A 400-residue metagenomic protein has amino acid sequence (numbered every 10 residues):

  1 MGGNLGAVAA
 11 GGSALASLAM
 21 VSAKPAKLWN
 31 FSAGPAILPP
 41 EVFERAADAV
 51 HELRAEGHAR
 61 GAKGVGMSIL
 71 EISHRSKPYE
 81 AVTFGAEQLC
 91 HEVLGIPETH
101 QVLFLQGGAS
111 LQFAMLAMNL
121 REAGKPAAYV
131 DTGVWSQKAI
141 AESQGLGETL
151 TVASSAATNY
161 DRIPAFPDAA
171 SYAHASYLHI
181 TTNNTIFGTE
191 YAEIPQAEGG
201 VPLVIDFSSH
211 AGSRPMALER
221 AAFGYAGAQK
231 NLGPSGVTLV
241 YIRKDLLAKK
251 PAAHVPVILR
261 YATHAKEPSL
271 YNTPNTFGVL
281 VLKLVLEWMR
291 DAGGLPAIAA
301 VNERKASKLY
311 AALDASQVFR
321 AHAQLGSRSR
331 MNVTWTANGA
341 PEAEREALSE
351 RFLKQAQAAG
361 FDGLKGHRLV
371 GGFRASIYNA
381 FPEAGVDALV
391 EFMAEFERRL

Functional and structural regions predicted by a protein language model:
V8, P25-L28, A358, H367-L400: PLP-dependent enzyme catalytic core of the Aspartate aminotransferase-like
G12-E71: N-terminal "arm"/small-domain region of PLP-dependent enzymes with the aminotransferase-like
P39, A228-A311, Q324, L400: Active-site C-terminal subdomain of aminotransferase-like
H58-Q112, N119, V134, E142: Conserved N-terminal alpha-helix of the aminotransferase class I/II PLP-enzyme fold
R121-Q137: Conserved PLP-anchoring active-site segment centered on the Schiff-base-forming lysine
S143, S154-A211: Active-site phosphate-binding strand-loop segment of PLP-dependent enzymes
V204, L218-Q229, T238: Conserved active-site segment immediately N-terminal to the catalytic lysine that forms the internal aldimine
F319-Q355: Conserved PLP-binding catalytic core of the aspartate aminotransferase-like
